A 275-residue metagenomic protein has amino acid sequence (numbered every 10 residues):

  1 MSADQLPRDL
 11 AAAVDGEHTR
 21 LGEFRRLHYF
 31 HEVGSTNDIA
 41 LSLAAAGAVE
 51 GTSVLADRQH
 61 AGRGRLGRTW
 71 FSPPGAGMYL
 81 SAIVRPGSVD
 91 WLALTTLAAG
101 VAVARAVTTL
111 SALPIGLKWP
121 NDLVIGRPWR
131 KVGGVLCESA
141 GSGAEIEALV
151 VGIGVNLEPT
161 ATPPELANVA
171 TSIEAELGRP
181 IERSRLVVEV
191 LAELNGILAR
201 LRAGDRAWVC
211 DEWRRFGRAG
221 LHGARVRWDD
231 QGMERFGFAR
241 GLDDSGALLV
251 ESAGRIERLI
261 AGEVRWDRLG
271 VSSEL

Functional and structural regions predicted by a protein language model:
M1-A13, S88-D90, L97-I115, I125-L275: Long, positively charged amphipathic alpha-helical accessory segments at protein N-termini or as interdomain linkers
M1-T109, W129, G134, I181 (+1 more regions): N-terminal lobe of the biotin/lipoate ligase/transferase fold
F30, R58-R63, F71, K118 (+3 more regions): Short glycine- and Lys/Arg-enriched binding-loop motifs that mark or flank ligand-binding interfaces
